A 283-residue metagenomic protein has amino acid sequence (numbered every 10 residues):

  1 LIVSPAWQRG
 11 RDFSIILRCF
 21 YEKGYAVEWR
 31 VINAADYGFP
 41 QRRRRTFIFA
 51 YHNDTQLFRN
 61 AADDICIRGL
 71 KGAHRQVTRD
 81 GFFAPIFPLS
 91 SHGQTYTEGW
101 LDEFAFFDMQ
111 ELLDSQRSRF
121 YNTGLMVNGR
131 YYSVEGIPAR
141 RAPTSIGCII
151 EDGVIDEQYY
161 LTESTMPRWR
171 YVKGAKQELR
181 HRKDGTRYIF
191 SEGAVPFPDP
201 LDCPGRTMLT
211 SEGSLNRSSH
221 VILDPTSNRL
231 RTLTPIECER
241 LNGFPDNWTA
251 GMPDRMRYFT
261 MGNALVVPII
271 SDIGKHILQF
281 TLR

Functional and structural regions predicted by a protein language model:
L1-F197: Class I S-adenosyl-L-methionine
F120-R283: C-terminal target-recognition/interaction regions appended to catalytic cores
